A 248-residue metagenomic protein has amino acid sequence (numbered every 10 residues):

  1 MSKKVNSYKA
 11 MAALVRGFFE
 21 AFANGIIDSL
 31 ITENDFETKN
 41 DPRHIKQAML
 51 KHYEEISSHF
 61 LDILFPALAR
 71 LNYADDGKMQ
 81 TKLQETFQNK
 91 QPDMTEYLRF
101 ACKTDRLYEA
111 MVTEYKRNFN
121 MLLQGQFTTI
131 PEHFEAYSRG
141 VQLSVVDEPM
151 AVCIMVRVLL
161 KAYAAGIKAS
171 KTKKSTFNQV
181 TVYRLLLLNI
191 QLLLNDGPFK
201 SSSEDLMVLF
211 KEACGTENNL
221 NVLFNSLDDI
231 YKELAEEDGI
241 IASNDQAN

Functional and structural regions predicted by a protein language model:
M1-A21, G25-V152, V156, A162-N248: Extended non-catalytic scaffold regions that mediate assembly and binding in large macromolecular machines
